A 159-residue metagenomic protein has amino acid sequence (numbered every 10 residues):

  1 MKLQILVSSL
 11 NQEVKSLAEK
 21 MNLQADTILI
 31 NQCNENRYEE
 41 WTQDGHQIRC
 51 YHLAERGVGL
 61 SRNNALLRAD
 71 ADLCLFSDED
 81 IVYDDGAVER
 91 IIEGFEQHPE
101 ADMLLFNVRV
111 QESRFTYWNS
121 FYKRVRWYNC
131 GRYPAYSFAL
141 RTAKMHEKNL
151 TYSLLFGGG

Functional and structural regions predicted by a protein language model:
M1-I28: N-proximal low-complexity "stem/linker" segments adjacent to membrane-targeting elements
V14-A18, E35-H46, G86: Acidic helix N-cap motif at the loop->helix transition within catalytic regions of sugar-transfer enzymes
I30-E35, R56: Conserved short acidic donor-positioning loop in nucleotide-sugar-dependent glycosyltransferases
Q32, S77-D80: Active-site acidic Asp-centered loop
L53-A69: Glycine-rich, basic loop-to-helix element that forms the pyrophosphate-binding segment of sugar-nucleotide handling
C74: Short aromatic/hydrophobic "clamp" motif used to bind/position activated sugar donors
V82-W118: Conserved donor NDP-sugar-binding/catalytic core segment of glycosyltransferases
K123-A143, L155-G158: A recurrent flexible, glycine/aromatic-enriched loop bordering the glycosyltransferase active site that acts as
